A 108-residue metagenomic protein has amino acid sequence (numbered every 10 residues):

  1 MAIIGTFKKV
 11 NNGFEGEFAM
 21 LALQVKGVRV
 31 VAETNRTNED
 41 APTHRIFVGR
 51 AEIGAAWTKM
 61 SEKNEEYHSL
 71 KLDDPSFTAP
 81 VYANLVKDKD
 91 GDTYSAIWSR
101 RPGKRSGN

Functional and structural regions predicted by a protein language model:
M1-N108: Single-stranded nucleic acid-binding surfaces, predominantly the OB-fold ssDNA-binding core
